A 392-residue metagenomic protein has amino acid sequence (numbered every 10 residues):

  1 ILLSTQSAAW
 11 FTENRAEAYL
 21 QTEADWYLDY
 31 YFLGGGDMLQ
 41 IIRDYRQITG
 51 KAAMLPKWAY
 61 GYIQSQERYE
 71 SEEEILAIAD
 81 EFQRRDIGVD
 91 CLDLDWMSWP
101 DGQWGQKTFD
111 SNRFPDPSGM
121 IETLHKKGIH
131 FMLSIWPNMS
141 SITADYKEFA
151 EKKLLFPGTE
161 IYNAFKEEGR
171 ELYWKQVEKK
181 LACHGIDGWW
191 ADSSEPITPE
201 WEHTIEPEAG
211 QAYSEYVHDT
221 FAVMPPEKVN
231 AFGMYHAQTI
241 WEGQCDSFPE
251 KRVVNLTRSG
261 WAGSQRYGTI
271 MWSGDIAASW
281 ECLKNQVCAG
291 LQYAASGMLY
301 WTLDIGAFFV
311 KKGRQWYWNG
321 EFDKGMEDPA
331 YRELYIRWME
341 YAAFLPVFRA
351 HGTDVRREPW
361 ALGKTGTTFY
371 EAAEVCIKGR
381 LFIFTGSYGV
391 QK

Functional and structural regions predicted by a protein language model:
I1-K392: Catalytic-domain carbohydrate-binding cleft regions of carbohydrate-active enzymes
